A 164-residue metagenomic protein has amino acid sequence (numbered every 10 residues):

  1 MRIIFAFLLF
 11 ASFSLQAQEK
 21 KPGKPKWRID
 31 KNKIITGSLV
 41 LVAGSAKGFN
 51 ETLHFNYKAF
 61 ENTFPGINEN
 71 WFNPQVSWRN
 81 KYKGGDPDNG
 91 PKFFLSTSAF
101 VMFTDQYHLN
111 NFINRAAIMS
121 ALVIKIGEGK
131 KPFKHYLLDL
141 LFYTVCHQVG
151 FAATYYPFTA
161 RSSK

Functional and structural regions predicted by a protein language model:
M1-P25: Bacterial Sec-dependent N-terminal signal peptides
E19-K164: Hydrophobic alpha-helical membrane segments
